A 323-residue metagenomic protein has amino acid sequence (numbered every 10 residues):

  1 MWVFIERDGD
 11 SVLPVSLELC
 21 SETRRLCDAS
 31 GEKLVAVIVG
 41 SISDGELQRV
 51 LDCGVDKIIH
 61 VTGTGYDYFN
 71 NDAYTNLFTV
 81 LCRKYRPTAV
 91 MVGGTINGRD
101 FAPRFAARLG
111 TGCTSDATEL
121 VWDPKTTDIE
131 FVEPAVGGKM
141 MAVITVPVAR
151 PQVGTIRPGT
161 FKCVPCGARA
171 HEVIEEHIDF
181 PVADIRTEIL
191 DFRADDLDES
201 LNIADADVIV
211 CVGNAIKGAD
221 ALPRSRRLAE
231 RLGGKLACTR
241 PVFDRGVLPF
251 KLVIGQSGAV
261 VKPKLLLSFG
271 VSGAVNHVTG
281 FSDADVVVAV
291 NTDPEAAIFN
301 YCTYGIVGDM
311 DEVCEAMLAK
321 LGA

Functional and structural regions predicted by a protein language model:
M1-A323: N-terminal glycine-rich FAD/FM-binding segment characteristic of electron-transfer flavoproteins
